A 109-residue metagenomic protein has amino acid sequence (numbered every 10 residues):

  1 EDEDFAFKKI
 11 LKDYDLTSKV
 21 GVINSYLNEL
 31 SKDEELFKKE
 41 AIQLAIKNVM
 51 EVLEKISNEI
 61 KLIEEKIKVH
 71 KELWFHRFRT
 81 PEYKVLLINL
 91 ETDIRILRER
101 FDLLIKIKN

Functional and structural regions predicted by a protein language model:
E1-E35: N-terminal amphipathic alpha-helical segments
N24-N109: Charged, amphipathic alpha-helical interaction modules
